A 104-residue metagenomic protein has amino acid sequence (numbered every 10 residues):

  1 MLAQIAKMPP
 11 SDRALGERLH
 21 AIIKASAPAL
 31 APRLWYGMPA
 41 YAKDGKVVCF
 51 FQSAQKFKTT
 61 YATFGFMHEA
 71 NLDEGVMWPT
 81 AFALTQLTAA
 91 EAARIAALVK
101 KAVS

Functional and structural regions predicted by a protein language model:
M1-S104: Charge-dense, helix-prone N-terminal extensions
